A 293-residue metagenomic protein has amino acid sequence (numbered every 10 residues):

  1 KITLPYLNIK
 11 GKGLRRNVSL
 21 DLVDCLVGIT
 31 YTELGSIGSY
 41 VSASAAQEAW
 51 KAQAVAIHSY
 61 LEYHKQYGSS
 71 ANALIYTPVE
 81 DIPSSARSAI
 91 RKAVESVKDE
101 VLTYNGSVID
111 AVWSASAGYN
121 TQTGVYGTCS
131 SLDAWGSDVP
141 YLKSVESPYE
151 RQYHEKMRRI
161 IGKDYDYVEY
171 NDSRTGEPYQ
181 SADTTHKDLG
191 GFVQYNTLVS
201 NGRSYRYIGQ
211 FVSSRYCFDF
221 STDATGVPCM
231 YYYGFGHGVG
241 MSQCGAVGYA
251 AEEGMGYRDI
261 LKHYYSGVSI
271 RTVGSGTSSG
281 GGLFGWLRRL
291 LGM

Functional and structural regions predicted by a protein language model:
K1-M293: Conserved, single-site charged/polar hotspot
